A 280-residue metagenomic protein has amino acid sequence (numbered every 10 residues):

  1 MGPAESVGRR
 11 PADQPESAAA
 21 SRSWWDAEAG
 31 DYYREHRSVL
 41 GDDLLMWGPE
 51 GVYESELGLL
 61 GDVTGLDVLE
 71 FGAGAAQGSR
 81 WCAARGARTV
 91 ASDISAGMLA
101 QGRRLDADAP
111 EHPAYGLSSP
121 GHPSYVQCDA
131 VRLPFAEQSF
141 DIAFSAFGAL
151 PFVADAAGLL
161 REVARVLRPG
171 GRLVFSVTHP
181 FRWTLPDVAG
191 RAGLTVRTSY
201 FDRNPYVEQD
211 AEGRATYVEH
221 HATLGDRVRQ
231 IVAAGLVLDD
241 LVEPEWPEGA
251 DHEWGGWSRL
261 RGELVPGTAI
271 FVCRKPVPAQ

Functional and structural regions predicted by a protein language model:
G2-T64, Q77, W81, M98: Conserved class I S-adenosyl-L-methionine
D67-R132: Class I SAM-dependent methyltransferase SAM/SAH-binding core
V131-I142: A short acidic, Gly/Pro-enriched loop at the edge of an enzyme's catalytic core that lines a small-molecule cofactor
D141-A156: A short SAM/SAH-binding and catalytic strip from SAM-dependent methyltransferases
A157-R172: A short glycine-rich, Lys/Arg-flanked "PGG" loop and its adjoining helix->strand segment in the class I
R172-V207: Conserved class I S-adenosyl-L-methionine
V177-L185, A211-D226: Acceptor-substrate binding/catalytic loop of class I
V218-L241: Short alpha-helix
